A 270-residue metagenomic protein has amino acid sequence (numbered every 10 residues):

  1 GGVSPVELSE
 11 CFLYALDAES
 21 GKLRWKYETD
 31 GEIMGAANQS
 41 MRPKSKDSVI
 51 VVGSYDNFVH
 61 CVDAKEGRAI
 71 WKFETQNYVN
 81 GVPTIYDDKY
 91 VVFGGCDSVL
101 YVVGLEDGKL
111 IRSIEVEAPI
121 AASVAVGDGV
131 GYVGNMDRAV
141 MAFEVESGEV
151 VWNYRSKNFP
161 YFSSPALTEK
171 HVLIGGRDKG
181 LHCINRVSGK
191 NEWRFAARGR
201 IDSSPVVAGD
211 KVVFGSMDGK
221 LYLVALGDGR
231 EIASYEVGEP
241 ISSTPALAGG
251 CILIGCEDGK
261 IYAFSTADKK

Functional and structural regions predicted by a protein language model:
G1-Y14, G31-H60, F73-Y101, S113-M141 (+6 more regions): Repeat-blade elements of multi-bladed beta-propeller folds
D17-S20, D63-E66, G104-G108, E144-G148 (+3 more regions): Short loop/turn segments that connect beta-strands within beta-propeller blades
S20-A37, C61-A69: Extended low-complexity acidic/polar segments
K22-Y27, R68-F73, K109-I114, E149-Y154 (+2 more regions): A short beta-strand motif characteristic of beta-propeller blades
V224-A246: Short cationic/low-complexity microdomains
